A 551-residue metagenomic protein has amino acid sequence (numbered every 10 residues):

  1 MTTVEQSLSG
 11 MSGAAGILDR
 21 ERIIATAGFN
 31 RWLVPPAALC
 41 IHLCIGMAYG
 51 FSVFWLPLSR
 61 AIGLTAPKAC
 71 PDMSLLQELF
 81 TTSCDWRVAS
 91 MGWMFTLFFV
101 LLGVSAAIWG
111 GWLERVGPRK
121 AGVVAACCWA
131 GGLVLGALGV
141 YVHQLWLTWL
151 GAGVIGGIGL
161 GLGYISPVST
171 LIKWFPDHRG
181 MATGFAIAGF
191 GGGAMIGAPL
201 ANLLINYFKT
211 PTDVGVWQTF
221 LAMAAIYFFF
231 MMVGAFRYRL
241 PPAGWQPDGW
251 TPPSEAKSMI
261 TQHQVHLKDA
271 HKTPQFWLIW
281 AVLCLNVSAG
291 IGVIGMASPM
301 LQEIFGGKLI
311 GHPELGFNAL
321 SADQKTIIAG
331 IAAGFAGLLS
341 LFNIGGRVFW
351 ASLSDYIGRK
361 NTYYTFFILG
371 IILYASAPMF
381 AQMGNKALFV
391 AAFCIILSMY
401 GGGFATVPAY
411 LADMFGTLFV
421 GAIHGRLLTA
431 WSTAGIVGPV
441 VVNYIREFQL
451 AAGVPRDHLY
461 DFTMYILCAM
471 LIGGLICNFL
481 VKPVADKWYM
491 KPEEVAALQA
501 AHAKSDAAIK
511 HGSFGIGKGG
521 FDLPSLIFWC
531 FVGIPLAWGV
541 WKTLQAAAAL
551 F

Functional and structural regions predicted by a protein language model:
L43, G132, L145-L162, C284 (+1 more regions): Hydrophobic core of transmembrane alpha-helices in multi-pass small-molecule transporters, especially MFS/SLC-type
Y49-L58, K268-W350, G435-N443, E447 (+1 more regions): Extracytoplasmic gate region of multi-pass secondary transporters
F54-V104, Q324-G334: Extracellular/periplasmic helix-loop-helix junction of adjacent transmembrane segments in MFS-like secondary
L58, G161-F175, A182-T183, G402-F415: Intracellular juxtamembrane helix-capping segments at the cytosolic ends of symmetry-related transmembrane helices
W93-G111, G337-W350: Central cavity-lining transmembrane alpha-helices of secondary-active solute carriers, predominantly the Major
C127-Y141, I368-Q382: C-terminal ends and interior cores of transmembrane alpha-helices in multi-pass membrane transporters/permeases
P176-P199, G425-P439: Glycine-rich segments within core transmembrane alpha-helices of 12-TM secondary carriers
W217-R237, D461-L480: Symmetry-related core transmembrane helices of the 12-TM Major Facilitator Superfamily/SLC fold
